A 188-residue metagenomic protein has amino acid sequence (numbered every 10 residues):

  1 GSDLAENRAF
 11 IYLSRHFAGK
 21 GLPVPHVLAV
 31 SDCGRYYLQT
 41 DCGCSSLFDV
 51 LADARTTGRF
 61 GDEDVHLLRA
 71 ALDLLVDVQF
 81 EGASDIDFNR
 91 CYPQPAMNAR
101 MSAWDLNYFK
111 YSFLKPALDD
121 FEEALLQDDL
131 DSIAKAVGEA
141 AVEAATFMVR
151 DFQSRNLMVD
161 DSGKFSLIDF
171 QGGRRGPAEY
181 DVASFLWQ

Functional and structural regions predicted by a protein language model:
G1-W104, Y108, V142: ATP-binding pocket architecture of kinase catalytic cores
N7, L13, E122-A124, A136: Alpha-helical phosphate/pyrophosphate-handling elements in metalloenzyme active cores
L67, E122-A134: Extended, well-ordered alpha-helical scaffold segments
L72-L75, L130-A134, L186: Hydrophobic alpha-helical core bundles mediating ligand binding, dimerization, or RNAP-core interactions
V78, A134-V182: Active-site acidic catalytic loop and adjacent metal/ATP-binding pocket of ATP-dependent phosphoryl transfer enzymes
D85-N89, F113-L125: Inter-helical turn/loop segments and adjacent helix faces that build the functional surface of alpha-helical bundle
M101, D128, V159: N-acyltransferase acceptor-side catalytic subdomain
N107-A117, E179-Q188: Active-site activation/catalytic loop segments of kinase-like enzymes and analogous catalytic loops in related
